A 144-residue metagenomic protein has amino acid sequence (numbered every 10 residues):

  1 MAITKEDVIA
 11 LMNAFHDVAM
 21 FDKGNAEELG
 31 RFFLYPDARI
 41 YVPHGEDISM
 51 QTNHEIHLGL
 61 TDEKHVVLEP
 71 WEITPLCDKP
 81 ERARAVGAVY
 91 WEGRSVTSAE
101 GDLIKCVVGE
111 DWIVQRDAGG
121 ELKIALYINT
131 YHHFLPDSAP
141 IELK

Functional and structural regions predicted by a protein language model:
M1-Y35, L143-K144: Short, low-complexity N-terminal intrinsically disordered segments enriched in polar/charged residues
E6, N25-E81: A solvent-exposed, acidic/Ser-Thr-rich amphipathic alpha-helical stretch
F33-L34, V89-G93, I128-Y131: Short beta-strand segments enriched in hydrophobic/aromatic residues within well-folded beta-rich domains
E63, E92-K105, F134-L135: Short, cysteine-centered beta-strand-loop-beta hairpins and adjacent loop/turn segments enriched in charged/polar
V66-P70, V86, I104-D111: Short, surface-exposed coil-to-beta transition loops
I73-V86, V114-K123: A short, structured loop/turn motif at beta-sheet edges
K79-S95, V108: A short hydrophobic beta-strand element
K105-K144: Short beta-strand edge/turn micro-motifs at domain boundaries
